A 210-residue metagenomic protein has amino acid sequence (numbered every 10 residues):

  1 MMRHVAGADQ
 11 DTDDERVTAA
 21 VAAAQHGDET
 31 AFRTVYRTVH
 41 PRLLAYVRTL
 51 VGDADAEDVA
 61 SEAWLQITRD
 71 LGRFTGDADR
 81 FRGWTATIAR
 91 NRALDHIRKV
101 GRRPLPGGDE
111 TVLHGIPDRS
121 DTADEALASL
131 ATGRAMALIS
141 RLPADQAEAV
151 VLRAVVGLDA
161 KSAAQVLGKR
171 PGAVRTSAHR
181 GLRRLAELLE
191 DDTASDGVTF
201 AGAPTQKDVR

Functional and structural regions predicted by a protein language model:
M2-A6, A23, Q165-V166, R170 (+1 more regions): C-terminal edge and immediately downstream basic/flexible tail or linker adjoining helix-turn-helix-like DNA-binding
H4-A8, Q25-R33, L44-E62: Short, charged helix-capping/linker segments at alpha-helix termini
E15, V21-A45, A135: A short, charge-rich alpha-helical start-of-domain segment used by transcription regulators
Q25-H26, L50-D53, E62-D79, K99-G101: Sigma70-family region 2
H26-E29, G101, P117-L152, V156-V166 (+1 more regions): Amphipathic alpha-helical segment used for protein-protein interaction
R69-G76, A86-G108, A128: Arg/Lys-rich amphipathic alpha helix in sigma70-family domain 2
R82, H96-R119, A126, D196-V198: Short, basic/polar amphipathic helix motif occurring as a linker/hinge flanking DNA-binding modules in transcription
R90, L94, R98, Q146 (+3 more regions): DNA-recognition helix of helix-turn-helix
